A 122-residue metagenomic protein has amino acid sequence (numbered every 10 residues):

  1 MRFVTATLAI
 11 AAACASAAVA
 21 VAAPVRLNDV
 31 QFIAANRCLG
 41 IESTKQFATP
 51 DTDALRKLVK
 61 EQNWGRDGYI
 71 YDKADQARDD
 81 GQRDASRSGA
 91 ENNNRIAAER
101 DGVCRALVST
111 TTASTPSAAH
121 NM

Functional and structural regions predicted by a protein language model:
M1-T5: Positively charged n-region of N-terminal signal peptides that target proteins for export
T7-S16: Bacterial N-terminal signal peptides
I10, A34, E99-R100: Secretory pathway export signals and precursors
A17-P24: Sec/Tat signal peptide C-region and signal peptidase I cleavage site
V25-D75: Short N-proximal segments of mature Sec-exported proteins
A54-M122: Compact alpha-helical subdomains of small soluble proteins
